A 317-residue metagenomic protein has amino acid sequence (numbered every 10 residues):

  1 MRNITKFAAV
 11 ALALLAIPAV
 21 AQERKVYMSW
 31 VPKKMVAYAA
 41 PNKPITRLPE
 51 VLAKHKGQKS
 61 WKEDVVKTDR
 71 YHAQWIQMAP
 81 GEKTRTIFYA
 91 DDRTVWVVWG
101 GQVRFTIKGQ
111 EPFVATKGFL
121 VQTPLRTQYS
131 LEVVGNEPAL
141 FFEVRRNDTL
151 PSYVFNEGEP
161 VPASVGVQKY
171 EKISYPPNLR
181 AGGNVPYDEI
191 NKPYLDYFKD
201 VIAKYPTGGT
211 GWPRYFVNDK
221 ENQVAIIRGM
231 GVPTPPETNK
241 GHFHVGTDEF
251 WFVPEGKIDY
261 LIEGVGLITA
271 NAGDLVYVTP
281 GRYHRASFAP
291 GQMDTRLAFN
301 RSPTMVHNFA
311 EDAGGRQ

Functional and structural regions predicted by a protein language model:
M1-A8: Bacterial N-terminal signal peptides that target proteins for export
A8-A16: Bacterial N-terminal signal peptides
I17-A21: Sec/Tat signal peptide C-region and signal peptidase I cleavage site
Q22-H72, R85-T86, V154-R228, P233-T234 (+2 more regions): A short, N-terminal "cap"/entry segment at the start of jelly-roll beta-barrel domains of the cupin/DSBH fold
Q77-A79, F88-F105, V144-R146, G229-G231 (+2 more regions): Short, conserved beta-strand element in jelly-roll/cupin
G109-R126, G264-G281: Short acidic-glycine-tyrosine-enriched beta hairpin
Q122, N136-V154, Y277, G291-E311: A short hydrophobic beta-strand segment most commonly corresponding to one strand of the jelly-roll/cupin
E132-V134, S287-A289: Asparagine-centered strand-capping/turn motif at beta-strand->loop junctions
